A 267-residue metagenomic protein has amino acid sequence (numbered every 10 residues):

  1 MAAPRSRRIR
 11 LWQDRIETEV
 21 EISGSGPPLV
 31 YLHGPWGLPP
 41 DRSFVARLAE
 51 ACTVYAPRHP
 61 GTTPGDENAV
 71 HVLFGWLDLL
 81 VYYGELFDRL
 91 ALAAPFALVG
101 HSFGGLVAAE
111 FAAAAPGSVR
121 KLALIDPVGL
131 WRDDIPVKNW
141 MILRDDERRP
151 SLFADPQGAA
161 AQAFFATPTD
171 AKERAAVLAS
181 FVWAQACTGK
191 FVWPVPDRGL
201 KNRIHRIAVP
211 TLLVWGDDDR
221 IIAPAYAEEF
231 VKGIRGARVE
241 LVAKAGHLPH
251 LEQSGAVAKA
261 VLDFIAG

Functional and structural regions predicted by a protein language model:
D14-D66: Conserved HGGG/HGGXW glycine-rich cap/lid loop of the alpha/beta-hydrolase fold
V45-A49, R206, T211-A245, L251: Conserved loop-alpha-helix segment in the C-terminal half of the alpha/beta-hydrolase fold that carries the catalytic
Y55-V99, K259: Active-site loop/oxyanion-hole signature of alpha/beta-hydrolase fold enzymes
R58-T63, V128, A245-G246: Short beta-to-alpha linker loops that shape the active-site pocket of alpha/beta-hydrolase fold enzymes
G100, G104, A108: Gly/Ala-rich beta-loop-alpha elbow adjacent to hydrolase catalytic centers
A109, A113, R120-S151: Flexible "cap/lid" loop of the alpha/beta hydrolase fold
D133-N139, R148-V209: Conserved alpha/beta-hydrolase catalytic His-Asp/Glu region
L251-D263: Post-His helix in hydrolase/transferase enzymes
